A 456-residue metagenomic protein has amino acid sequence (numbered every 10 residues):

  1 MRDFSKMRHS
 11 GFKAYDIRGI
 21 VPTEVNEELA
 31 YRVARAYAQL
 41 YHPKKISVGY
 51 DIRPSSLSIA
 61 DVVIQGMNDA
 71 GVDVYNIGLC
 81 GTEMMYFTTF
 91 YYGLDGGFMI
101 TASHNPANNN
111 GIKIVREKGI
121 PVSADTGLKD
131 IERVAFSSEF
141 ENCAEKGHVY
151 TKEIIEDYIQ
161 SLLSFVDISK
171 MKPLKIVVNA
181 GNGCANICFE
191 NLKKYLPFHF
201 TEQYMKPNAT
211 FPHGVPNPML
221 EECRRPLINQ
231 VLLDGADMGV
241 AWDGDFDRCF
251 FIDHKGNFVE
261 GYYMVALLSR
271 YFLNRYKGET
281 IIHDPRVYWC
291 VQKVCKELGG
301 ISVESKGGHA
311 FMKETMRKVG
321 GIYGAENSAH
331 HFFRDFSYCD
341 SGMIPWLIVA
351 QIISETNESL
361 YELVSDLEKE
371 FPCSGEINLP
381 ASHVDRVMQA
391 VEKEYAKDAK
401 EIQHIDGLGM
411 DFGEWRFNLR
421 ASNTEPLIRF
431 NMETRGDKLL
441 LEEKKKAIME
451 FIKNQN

Functional and structural regions predicted by a protein language model:
M1-Q65, D69-G71, V149-L174: An N-terminal, well-structured beta->alpha segment
K45-D51, Y75, K175-V178, E279-P285 (+1 more regions): Short glycine-rich phosphate-binding loop at a beta-alpha junction
I46-N110, L192-I252: N-terminal small/polar loop signature for handling phosphorylated ligands or for N-terminal nucleophile
D95-N109, V231-D253, F258, S302-E304 (+1 more regions): Glycine-rich phosphate-binding loop
A107-N108, I114-D125, D130-R133, P226-G299: Replace "Mg2+/Mn2+-dependent" with "divalent metal-dependent
N110-D234: Gly/Ser/Thr-enriched, mixed-charge loops and adjacent short helices that form phosphate/oxyanion-binding elements
Y276-N456: Phosphate-binding and adjacent anionic-ligand microenvironments
